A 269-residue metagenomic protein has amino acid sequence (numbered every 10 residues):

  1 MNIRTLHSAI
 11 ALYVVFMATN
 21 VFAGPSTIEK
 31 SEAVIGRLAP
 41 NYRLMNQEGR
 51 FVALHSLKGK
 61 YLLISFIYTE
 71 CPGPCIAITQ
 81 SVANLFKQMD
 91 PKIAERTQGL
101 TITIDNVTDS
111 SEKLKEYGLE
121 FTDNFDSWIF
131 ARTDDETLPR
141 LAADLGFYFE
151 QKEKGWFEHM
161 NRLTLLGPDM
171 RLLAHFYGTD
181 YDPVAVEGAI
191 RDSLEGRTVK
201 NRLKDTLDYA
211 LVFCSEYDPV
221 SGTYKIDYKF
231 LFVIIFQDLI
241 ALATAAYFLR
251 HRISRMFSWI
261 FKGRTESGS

Functional and structural regions predicted by a protein language model:
M1-I10: Bacterial N-terminal signal peptides that target proteins for export
G24-H55, Q80-S81, K87: N-terminal "domain-start" segment that seeds a small globular fold
V52-I78, V82: Short active-site neighborhood of thiol/selenol oxidoreductases, capturing the structured segment around
T79-L138: Structural microenvironment flanking redox-active thiols in thiol-disulfide oxidoreductases
K154-V212: Extracytoplasmic/lumenal ectodomains and periplasmic regions of secretory and membrane proteins
D218-L239: Juxtamembrane/start-of-transmembrane alpha-helix segments at the extracytoplasmic/lumenal side of membrane anchors
A241-S269: Juxtamembrane interface at the cytosolic side of transmembrane helices
